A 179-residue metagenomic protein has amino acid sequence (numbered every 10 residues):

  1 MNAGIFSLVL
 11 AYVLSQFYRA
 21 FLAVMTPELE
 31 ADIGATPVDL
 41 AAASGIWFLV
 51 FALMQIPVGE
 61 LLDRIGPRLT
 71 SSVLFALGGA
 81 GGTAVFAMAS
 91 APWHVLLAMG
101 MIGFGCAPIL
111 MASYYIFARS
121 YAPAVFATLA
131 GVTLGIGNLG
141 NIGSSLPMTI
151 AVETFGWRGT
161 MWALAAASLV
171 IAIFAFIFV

Functional and structural regions predicted by a protein language model:
A3-P37, V58: Extracytoplasmic
L8, W93-M99: Short hydrophobic/alpha-helical segments at membrane-entry points of transmembrane helices in Major Facilitator
Q16, A20, G103-M111, I142: Small-residue-rich segments within alpha-helical transmembrane domains of MFS-like 12-TM solute carriers
A20, F48-I56, N141-I142: Residue-level signature of mid-helix packing/kink "hotspots" within the transmembrane helices of 12-pass Major
L53-A91: Conserved MFS/SLC helix-loop-helix module at the cytosolic interface between two early adjacent transmembrane helices
A98-I136: Cytoplasmic helix-loop-helix junction between adjacent transmembrane helices in 12-TM secondary transporters
T133-V179: Helix-loop-helix hairpin linking two adjacent transmembrane segments in secondary transporters
